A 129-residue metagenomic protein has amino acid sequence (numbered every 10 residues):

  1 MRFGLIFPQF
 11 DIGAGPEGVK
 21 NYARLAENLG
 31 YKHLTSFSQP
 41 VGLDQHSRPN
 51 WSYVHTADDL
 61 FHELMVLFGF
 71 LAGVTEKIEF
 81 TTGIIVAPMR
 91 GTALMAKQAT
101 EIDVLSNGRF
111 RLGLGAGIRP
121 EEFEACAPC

Functional and structural regions predicted by a protein language model:
M1-V74: N-terminal beta1-alpha1-beta2 module of alpha/beta enzyme domains
R2-E17, P88-C129: Flexible, glycine-rich active-site loops centered on histidine and acidic residues that chelate a metal or position
G4-I6, F80-G83: Short beta-strands and strand-loop turn motifs
E27-N28, F68-K77, A99, D103-F110: Acidic (Asp/Glu)-rich catalytic clusters
H33-Q39, F80-T82, R111-G115: Short beta-strand segments at enzyme active-site cores
P40-V41, R48, I85, A116-R119: Conserved beta-strand edge residues that scaffold enzyme active sites
S47-P49, A57, V74, F80 (+2 more regions): Glycine-rich, flexible loop/turn motifs
H55-F61, I85-R90, C129: Glycine-rich "substrate-gating" loop/helix at the edge of Rossmann-like oxidoreductase active sites
